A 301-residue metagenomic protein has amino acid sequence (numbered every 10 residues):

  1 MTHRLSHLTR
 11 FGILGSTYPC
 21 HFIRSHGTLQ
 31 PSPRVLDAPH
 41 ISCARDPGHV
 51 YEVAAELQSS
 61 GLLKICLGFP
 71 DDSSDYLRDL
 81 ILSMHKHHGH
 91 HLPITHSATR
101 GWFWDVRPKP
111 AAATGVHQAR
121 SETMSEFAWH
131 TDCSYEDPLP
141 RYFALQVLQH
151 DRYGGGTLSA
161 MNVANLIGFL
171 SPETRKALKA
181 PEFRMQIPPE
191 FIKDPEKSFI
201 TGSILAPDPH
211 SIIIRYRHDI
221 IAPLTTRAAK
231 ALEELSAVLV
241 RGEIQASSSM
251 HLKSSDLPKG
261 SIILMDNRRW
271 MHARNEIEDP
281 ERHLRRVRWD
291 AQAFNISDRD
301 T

Functional and structural regions predicted by a protein language model:
H3-R100, I262: N-terminal auxiliary "cap/dimerization" subdomain that precedes the catalytic jelly-roll/cupin core of mononuclear
L14, Y18-I23, G27-R45, W102-T301: Active-site environment of non-heme Fe oxygenases that use a 2-His-1-carboxylate facial triad
